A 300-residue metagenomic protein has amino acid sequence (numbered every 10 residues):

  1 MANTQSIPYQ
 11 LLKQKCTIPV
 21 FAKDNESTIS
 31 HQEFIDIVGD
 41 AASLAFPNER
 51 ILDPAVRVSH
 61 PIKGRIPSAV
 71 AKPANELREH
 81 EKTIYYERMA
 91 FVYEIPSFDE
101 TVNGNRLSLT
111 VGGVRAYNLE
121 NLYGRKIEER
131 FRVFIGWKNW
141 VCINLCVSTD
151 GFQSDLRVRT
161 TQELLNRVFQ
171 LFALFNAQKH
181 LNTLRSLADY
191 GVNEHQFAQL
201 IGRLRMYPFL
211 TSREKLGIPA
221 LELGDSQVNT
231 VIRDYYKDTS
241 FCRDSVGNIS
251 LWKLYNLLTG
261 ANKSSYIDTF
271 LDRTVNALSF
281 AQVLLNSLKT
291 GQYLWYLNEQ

Functional and structural regions predicted by a protein language model:
M1-R65, T239, N248: Feature for intrinsically disordered/low-complexity regulatory segments and propeptides
A2, P73-Q300: Intrinsically disordered, low-complexity regions enriched in serine/threonine
H60-A69, N75-R78: Long, solvent-exposed N-terminal ectodomains/accessory regions that are displayed to the extracellular/lumenal milieu
